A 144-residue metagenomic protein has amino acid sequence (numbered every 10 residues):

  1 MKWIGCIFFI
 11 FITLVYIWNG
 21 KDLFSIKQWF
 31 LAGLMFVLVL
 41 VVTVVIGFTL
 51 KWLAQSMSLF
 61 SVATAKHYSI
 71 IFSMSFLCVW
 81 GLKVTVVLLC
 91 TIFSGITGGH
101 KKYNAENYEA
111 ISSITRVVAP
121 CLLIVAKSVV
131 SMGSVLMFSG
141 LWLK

Functional and structural regions predicted by a protein language model:
K2-K27: N-terminal signal-anchor/start-transfer transmembrane helix
G5, L34, L38-V41, K66-W80 (+1 more regions): Alpha-helical transmembrane segments of integral membrane proteins, emphasizing hydrophobic/aromatic residues
A32-S56: A generic, lipid-embedded transmembrane alpha helix
L53-Y68, H100-N107, K144: Membrane-interfacial helical/loop segments at transmembrane boundaries in membrane proteins
A63-K101: Short alpha-helical packing/oligomerization segments
S69-F72, E109-G133: Loop-to-transmembrane boundary segments
G95-T115: Juxtamembrane inter-helical linkers in multi-pass membrane proteins
M132-K144: Juxtamembrane boundary at the C-terminal end of a transmembrane helix
